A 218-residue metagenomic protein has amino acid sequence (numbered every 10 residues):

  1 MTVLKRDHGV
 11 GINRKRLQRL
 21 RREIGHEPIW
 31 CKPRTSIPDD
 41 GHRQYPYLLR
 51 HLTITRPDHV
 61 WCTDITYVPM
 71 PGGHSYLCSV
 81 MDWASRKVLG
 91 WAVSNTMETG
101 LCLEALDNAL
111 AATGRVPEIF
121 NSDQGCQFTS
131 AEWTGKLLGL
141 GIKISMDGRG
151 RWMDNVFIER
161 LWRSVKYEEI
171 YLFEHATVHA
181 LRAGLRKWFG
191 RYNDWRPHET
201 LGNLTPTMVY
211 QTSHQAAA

Functional and structural regions predicted by a protein language model:
M1-A218: Charged DNA-binding/catalytic regions of mobile-element recombinases
